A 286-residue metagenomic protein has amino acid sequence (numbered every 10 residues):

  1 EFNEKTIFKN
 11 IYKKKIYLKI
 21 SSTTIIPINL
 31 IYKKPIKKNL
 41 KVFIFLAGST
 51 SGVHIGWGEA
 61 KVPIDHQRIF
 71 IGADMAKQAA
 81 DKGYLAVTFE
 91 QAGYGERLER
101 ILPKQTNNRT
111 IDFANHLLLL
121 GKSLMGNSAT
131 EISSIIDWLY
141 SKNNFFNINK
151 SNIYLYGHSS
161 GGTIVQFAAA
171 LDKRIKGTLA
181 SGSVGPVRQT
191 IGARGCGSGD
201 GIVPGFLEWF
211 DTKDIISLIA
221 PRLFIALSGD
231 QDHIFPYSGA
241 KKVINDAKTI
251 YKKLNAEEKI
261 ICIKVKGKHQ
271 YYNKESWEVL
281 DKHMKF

Functional and structural regions predicted by a protein language model:
F2-I36: N-terminal cap/lid segment of alpha/beta-hydrolase-fold proteins
L46-T130, Y140, T190-G192: Cap/lid segment of the alpha/beta-hydrolase catalytic domain
F145-S159: Alpha/beta-hydrolase fold nucleophile elbow
G157-A169: Glycine-rich nucleophile elbow surrounding the catalytic serine of serine-hydrolase chemistry
K176-I216, P221, I234-K241, K252-A256: Mobile cap/lid helix-loop segments that gate and shape the active-site cleft of serine hydrolases
I219, A226-S228: Short beta-strand/loop motif that positions the catalytic acidic residue of the alpha/beta-hydrolase fold
D230-F235, K242, H269-Y271: Acidic catalytic loop of the alpha/beta-hydrolase fold
N245, Y251-F286: C-terminal catalytic histidine-bearing segment of alpha/beta-hydrolase fold enzymes
